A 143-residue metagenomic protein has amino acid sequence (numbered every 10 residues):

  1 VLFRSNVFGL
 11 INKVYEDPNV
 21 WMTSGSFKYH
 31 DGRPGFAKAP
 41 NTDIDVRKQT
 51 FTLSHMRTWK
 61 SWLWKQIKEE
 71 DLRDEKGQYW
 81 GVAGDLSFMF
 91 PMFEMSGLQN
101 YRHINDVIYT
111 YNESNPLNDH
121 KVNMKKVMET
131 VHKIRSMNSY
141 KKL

Functional and structural regions predicted by a protein language model:
V1-K142: Nucleotide-sugar donor-binding/catalytic module of glycosyltransferases that assemble extracellular/cell-envelope
